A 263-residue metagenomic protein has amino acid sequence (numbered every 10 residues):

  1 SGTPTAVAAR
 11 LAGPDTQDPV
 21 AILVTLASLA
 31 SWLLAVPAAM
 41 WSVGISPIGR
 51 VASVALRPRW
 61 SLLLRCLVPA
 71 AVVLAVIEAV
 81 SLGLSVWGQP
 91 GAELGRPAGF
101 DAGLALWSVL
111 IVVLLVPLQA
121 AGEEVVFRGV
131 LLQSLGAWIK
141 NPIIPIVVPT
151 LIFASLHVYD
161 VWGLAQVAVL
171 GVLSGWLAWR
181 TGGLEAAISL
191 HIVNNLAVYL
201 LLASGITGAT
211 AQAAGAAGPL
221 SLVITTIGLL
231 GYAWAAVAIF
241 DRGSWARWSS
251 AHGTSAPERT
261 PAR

Functional and structural regions predicted by a protein language model:
S1, L34-M40, P69-S81, V112 (+3 more regions): Hydrophobic core segments of alpha-helical transmembrane domains in multi-pass membrane transport and ion-translocation
S1-T25, S81-L106, S155-G163, A203-L222: Membrane interfacial helix motifs at helix-loop boundaries and amphipathic/re-entrant anchors
G2-A9, P47, W248-R263: Terminal targeting segments of Actinobacterial cell-envelope proteins
G2-L64, E185: Membrane-helix interface linkers and caps
A9-T16, V20-A21, L33, G49 (+6 more regions): Generic, low-specificity signal for short hydrophobic/alpha-helical stretches with a mild N-terminal bias, encompassing
Q17, L23-L26, I48-G122, L132-Q133 (+1 more regions): Juxtamembrane helix-loop-helix connectors linking adjacent transmembrane helices in multi-pass membrane enzymes
S108-P257: Transmembrane helix-loop-helix hairpins at the membrane interface of multi-pass integral membrane proteins
